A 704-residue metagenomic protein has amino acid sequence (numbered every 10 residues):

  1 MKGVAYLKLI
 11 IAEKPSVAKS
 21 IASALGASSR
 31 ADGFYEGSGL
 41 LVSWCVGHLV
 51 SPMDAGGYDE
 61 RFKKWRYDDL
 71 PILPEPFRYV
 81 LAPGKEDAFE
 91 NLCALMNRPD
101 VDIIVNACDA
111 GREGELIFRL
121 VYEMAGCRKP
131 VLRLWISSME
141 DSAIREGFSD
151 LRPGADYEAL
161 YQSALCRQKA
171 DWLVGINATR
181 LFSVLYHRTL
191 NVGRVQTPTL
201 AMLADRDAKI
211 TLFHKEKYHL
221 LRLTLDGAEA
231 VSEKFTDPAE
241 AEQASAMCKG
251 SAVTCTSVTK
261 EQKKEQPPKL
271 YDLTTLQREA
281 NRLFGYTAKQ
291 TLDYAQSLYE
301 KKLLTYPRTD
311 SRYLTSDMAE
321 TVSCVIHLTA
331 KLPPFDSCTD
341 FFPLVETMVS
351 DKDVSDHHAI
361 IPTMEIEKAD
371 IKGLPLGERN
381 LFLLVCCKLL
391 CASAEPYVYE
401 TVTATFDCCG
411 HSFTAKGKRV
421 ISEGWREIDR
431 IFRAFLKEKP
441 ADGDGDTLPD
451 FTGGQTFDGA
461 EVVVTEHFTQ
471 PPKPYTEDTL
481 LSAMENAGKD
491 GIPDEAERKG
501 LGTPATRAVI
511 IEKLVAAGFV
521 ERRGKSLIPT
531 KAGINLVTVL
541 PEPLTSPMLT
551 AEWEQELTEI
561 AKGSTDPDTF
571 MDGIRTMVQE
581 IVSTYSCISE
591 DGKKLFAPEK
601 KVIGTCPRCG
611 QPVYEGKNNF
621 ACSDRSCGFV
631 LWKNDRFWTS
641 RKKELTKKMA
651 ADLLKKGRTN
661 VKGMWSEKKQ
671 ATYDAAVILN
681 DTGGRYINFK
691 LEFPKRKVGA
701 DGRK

Functional and structural regions predicted by a protein language model:
M1-Q168, W172, P343, A460 (+1 more regions): Intrinsically disordered, low-complexity regulatory segments
G3-L9, A31, K85, M96 (+4 more regions): Basic, low-complexity terminal or inter-domain segments flanking catalytic cores
Y6-L7, V105-A110, H187-T189, K260-K269 (+3 more regions): Conserved short loop/turn motifs at secondary-structure junctions
P15-A22, G39-V42, V46, A82-C93 (+19 more regions): Amphipathic alpha-helical transducer elements in NTP-driven molecular machines
E36-S38, T224-A228, D407-H411, K669: Short strand-coil-strand connectors
F77, P99, D141-L225, K260-K264: C-terminal or mid-to-C-terminal helical accessory/interaction module adjacent to the motor/catalytic core
A239-Y271, Q277: Metal- or metallocofactor-binding catalytic centers and their adjacent structured scaffolds across diverse enzyme
